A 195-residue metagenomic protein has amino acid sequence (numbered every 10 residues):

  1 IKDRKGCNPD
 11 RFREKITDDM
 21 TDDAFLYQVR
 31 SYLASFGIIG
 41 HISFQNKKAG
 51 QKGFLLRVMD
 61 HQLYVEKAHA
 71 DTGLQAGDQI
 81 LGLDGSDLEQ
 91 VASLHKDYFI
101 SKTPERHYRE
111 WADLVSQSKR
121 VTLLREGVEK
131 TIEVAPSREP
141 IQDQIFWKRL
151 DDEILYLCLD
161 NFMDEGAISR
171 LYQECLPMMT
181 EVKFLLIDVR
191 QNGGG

Functional and structural regions predicted by a protein language model:
I1-L185, V189-G193: Flexible, low-complexity junctional segments that flank or bridge functional domains
